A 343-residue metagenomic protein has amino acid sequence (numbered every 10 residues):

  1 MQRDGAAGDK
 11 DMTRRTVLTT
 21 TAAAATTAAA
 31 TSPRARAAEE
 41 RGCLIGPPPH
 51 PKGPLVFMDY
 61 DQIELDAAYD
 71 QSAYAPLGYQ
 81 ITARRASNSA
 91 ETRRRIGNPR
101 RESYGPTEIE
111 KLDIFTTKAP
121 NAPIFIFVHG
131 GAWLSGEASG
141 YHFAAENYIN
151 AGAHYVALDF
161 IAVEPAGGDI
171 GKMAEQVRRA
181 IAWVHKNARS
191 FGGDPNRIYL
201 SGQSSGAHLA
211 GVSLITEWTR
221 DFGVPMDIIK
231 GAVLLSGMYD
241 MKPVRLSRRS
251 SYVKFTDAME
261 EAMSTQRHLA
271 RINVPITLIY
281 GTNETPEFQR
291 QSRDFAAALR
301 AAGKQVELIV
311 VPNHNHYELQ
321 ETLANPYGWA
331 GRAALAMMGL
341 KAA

Functional and structural regions predicted by a protein language model:
M1-M12: N-terminal secretory signal peptides
D4-A6, R34-A35, G171, V311: A subset of signal/propeptide-processing and intrinsically disordered low-complexity segments in secreted/extracellular
K10-T16, A24-G42: N-terminal twin-arginine translocation
L18, E39-A343: Alpha/beta-hydrolase superfamily serine-hydrolase fold, recognizing
T21: Glycine-rich, N-terminal phosphate-binding loop of Rossmann-like dinucleotide-binding domains
